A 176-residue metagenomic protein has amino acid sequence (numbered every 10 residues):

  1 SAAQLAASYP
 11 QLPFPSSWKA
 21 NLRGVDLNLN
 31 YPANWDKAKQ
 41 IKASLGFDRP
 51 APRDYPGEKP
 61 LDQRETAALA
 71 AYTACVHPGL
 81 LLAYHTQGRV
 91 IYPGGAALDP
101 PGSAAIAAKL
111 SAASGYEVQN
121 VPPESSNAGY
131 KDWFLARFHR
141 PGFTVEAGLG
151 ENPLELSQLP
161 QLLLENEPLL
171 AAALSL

Functional and structural regions predicted by a protein language model:
S1-P100, L154: Active-site/substrate-binding loop(s) of hydrolase catalytic cores
D26-L29, N120, T144-E146: Structural signal for conserved beta-strand scaffold positions within catalytic alpha/beta enzyme cores
P32, P123, L149: Residues that form or immediately flank small-molecule/cofactor binding pockets and catalytic motifs
R64, A105, Q161: Conserved active-site and cofactor/substrate-binding residues in soluble primary-metabolism enzymes
L69, C75, L80-A83, V90-P101 (+1 more regions): Active-site-adjacent mobile loop/cap segments within catalytic or ligand-binding domains
A74, A112-Y116, S175: Generic secondary-structure signature for well-ordered alpha-helical cores
L81-H85, G115-P122: Active-site neighborhood of phospho(di)ester-bond hydrolases with catalytic His/Asp-centered motifs
A96-Y116: Gly/Ser/Thr-rich active-site loops/lids in small-molecule metabolic enzymes that frequently grip phosphoryl groups
